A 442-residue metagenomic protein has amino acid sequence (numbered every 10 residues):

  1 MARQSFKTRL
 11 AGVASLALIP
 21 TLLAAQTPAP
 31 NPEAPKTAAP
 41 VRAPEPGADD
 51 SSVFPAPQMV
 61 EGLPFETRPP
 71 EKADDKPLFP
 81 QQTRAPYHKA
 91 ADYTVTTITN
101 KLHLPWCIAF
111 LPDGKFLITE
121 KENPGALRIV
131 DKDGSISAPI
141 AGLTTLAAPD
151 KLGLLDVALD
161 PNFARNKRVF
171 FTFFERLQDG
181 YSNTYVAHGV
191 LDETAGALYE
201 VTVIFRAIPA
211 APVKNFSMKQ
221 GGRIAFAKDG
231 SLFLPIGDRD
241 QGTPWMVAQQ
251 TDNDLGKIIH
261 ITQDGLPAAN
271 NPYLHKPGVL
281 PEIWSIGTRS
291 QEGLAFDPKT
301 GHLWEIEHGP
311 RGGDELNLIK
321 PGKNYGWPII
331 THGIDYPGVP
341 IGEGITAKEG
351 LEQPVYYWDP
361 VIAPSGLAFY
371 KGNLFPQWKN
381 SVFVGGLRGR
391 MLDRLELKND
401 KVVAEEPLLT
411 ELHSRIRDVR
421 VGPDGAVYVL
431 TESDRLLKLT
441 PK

Functional and structural regions predicted by a protein language model:
A2-V13: Bacterial N-terminal signal peptides that target proteins for export
A11-T21: Bacterial N-terminal signal peptides
L23-A25: Boundary at the C-terminal end of the N-terminal hydrophobic targeting segment
P30-K36, P40-T243, G293, H302-G309 (+2 more regions): Acidic, Gly/Ser/Thr-rich repeat motifs that build Ca2+-stabilized beta-propeller blades
S137-L152, V201-Q220, Q263-W284, P328-D359 (+1 more regions): Surface-exposed loop and turn segments in beta-propeller and other repeat-based domains that flank or scaffold
T184-T194, A248-D264, I319-K320: Beta-propeller blade signature
V279-K320: Repeat-solenoid scaffold signature
T288, K401-P423: Conserved blade-ending motifs and adjacent loop-strand segments that build the rim/top face of beta-propeller domains
